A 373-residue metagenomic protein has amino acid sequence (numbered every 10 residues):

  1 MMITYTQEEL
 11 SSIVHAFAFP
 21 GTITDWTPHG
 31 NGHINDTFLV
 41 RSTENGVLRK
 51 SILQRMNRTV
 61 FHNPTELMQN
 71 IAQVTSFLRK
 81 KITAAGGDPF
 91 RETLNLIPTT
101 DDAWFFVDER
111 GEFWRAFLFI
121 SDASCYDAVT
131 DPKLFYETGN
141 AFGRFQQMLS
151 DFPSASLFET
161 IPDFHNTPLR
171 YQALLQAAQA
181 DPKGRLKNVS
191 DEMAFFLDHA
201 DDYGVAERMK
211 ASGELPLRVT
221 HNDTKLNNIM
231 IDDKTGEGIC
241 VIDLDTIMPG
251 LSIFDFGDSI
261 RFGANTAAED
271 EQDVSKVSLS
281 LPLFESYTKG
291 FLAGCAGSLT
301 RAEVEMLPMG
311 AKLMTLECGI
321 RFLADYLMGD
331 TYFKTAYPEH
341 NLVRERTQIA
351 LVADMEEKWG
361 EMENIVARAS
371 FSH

Functional and structural regions predicted by a protein language model:
M1-W26: Juxta-kinase regulatory segment immediately upstream of eukaryotic protein kinase catalytic domains
S12-I13, F77, R144, F195-D202 (+2 more regions): Amphipathic alpha-helical segments that form well-ordered structural scaffolds and often line/cohere around active
D25-H29, H33-T43, L48-A173, Q179 (+6 more regions): Conserved ATP-binding subdomain of kinase catalytic cores across diverse folds
T27-N31, I52-R55, F61-T65, I120-T138 (+6 more regions): ATP-dependent phospho-/nucleotidyl transfer catalytic cores
G213, N227-A268: Catalytic activation segment of kinase domains across protein kinase-like and atypical kinase folds
Y287-H373: Helix-rich C-lobe and terminal helical cap/extension of kinase-like folds
